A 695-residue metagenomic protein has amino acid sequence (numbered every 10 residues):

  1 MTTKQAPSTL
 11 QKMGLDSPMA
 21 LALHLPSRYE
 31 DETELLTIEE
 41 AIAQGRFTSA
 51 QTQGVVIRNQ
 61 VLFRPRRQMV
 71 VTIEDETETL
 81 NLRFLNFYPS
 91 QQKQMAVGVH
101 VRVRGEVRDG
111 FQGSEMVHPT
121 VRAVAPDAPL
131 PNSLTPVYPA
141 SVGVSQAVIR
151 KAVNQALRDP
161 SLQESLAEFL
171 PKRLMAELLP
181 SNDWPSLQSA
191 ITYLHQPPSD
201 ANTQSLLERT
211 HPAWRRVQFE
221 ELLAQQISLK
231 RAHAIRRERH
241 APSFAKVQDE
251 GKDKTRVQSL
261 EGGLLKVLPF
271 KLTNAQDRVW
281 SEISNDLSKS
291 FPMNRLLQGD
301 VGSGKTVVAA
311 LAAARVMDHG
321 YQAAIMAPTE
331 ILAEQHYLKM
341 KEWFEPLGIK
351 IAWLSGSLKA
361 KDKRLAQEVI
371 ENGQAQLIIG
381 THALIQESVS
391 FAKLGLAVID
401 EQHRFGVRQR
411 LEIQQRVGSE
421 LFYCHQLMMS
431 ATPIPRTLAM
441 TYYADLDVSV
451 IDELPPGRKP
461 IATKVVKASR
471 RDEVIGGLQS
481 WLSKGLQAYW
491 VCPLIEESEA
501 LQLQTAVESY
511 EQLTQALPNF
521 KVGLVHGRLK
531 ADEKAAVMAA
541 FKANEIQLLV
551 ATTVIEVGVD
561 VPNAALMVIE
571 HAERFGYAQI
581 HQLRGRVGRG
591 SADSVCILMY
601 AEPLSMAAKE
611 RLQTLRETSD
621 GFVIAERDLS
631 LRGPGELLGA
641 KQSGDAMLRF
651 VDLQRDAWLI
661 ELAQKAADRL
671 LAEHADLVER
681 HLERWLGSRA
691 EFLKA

Functional and structural regions predicted by a protein language model:
K4-T9, G14, F244-L297: Conserved pre-motif I regulatory segment
D16, A20, H24-I57: OB-fold nucleic-acid-binding modules
A41, L62-V267, A640: Upstream accessory/linker segments immediately N-terminal to the RecA-like ATPase cores of bacterial MutS and a subset
V55, E106-V107, A572, R586: Short, surface-exposed secondary-structure boundary micro-motifs
R278-S281, P292-Q613, E673-V678, A695: Inter-lobe coupling/hinge segments of SF2-like helicase ATPases
S591, V595, P603-A695: C-terminal accessory region of SF2 helicases/translocases
